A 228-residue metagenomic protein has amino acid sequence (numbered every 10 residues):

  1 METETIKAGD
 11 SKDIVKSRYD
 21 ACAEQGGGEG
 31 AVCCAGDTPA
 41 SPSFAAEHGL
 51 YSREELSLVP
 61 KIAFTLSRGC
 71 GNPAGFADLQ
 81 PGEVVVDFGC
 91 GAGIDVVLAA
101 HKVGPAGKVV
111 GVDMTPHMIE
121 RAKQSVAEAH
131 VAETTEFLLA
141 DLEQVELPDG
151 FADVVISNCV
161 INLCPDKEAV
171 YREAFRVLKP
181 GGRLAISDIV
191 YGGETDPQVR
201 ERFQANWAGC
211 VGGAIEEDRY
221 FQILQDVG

Functional and structural regions predicted by a protein language model:
M1-H48: N-terminal auxiliary segments of SAM/dcSAM-dependent transferases
T65, N72, Q80-V145, A169: Class I SAM-dependent methyltransferase SAM/SAH-binding core
V85, V154-I156: Hydrophobic beta-strand segment of the Class I
N162-L163, C210: A short His-aromatic
E168-R183: A short glycine-rich, Lys/Arg-flanked "PGG" loop and its adjoining helix->strand segment in the class I
I186-D188: Acidic carboxylate diad motif detector
V190-V211: Short, glycine-/aromatic-enriched active-site segment of Class I SAM-dependent methyltransferases
G212-G228: Short alpha-helix
